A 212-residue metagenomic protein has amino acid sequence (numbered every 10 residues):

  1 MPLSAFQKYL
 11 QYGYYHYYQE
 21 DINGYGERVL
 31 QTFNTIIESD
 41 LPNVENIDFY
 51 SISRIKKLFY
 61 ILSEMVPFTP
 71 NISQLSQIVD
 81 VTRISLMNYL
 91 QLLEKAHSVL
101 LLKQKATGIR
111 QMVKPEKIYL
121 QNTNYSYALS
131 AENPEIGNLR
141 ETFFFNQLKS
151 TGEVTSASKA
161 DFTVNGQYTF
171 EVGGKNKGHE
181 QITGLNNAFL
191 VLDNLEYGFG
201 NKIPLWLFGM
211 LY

Functional and structural regions predicted by a protein language model:
M1-L120, Y127: Interdomain hinge/linker elements that couple catalytic modules in large macromolecular machines
Q91, A96-Y212: A cross-kingdom feature that marks ATP-driven nucleic-acid transaction machinery
